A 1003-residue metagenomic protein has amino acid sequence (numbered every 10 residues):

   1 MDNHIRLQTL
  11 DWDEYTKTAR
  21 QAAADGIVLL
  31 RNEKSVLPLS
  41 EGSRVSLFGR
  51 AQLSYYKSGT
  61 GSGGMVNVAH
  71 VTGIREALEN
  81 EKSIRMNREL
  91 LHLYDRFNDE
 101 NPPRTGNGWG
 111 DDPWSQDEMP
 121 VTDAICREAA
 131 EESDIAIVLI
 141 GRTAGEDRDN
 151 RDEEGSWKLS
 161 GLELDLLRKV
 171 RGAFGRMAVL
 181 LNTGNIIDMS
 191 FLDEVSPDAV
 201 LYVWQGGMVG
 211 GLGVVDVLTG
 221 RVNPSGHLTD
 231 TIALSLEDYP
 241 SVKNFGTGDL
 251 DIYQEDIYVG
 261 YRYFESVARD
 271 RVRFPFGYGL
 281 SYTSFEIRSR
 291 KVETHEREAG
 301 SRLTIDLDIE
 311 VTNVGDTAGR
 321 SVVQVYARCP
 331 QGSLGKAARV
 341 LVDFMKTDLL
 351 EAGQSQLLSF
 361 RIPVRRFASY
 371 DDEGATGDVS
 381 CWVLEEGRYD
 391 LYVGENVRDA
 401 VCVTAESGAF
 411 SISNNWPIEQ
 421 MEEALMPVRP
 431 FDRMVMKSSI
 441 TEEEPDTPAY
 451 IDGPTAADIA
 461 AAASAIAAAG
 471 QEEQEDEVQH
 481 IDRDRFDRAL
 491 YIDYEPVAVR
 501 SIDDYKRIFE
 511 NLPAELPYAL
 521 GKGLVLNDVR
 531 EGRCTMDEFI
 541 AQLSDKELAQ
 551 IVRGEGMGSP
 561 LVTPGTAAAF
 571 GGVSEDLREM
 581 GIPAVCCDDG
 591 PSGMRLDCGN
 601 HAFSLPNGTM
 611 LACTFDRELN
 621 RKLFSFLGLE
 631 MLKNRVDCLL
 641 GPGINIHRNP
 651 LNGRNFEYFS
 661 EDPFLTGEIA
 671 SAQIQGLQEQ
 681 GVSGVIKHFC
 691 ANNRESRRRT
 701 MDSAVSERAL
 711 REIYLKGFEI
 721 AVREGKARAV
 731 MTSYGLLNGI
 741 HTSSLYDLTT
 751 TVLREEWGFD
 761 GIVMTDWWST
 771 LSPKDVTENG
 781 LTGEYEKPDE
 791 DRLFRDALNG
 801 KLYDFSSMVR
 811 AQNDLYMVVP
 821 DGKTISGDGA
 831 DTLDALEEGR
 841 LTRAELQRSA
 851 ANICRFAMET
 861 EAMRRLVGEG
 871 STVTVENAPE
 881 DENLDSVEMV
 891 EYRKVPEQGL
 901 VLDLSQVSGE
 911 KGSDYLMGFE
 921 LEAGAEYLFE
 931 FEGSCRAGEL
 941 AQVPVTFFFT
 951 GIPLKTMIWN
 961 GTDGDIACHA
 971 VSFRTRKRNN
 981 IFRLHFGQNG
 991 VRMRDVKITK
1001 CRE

Functional and structural regions predicted by a protein language model:
M1-D399, E423-E1003: Glycoside hydrolase catalytic-domain context in secreted enzymes
D399-P427: Short beta-strand elements
